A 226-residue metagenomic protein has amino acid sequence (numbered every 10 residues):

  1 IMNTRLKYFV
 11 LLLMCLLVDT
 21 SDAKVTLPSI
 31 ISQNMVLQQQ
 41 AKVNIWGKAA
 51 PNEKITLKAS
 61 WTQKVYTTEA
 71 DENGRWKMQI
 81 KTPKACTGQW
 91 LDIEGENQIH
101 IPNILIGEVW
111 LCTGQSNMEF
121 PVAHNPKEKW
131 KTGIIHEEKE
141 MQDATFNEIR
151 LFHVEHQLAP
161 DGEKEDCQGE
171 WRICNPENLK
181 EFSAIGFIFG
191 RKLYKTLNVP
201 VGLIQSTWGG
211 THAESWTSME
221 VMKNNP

Functional and structural regions predicted by a protein language model:
L6-L17: Sec-dependent N-terminal signal peptides
D19-A23: Sec/Tat signal peptide C-region and signal peptidase I cleavage site
K24-P226: Cell-envelope and extracellular/periplasmic
